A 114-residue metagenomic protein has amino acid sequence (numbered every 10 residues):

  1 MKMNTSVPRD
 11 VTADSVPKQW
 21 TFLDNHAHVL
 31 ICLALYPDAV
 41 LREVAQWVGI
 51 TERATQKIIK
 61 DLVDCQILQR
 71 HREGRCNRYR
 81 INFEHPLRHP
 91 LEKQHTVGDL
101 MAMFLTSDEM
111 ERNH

Functional and structural regions predicted by a protein language model:
K2-D14, P86-H114: Amphipathic alpha-helical dimerization/coiled-coil segments that flank or bridge DNA-binding/regulatory modules
S15-H26, V40, R72-H95: Short, cationic-aromatic polyanion-contact patches
W20, L33-Y36: Short helix-capping/hinge SLiMs at alpha-helix to coil transitions
A27-C32: Pre-recognition alpha-helix immediately N-terminal to the DNA-recognition helix within helix-turn-helix or winged-helix
E43-Q46, V63-D64: Alpha-helical residues within the helix-turn-helix
R53: Key DNA-contact positions within bacterial/archaeal DNA-binding proteins
I59-K60: Short, hydrophobic-biased segments on the C-terminal half of alpha helices that form "recognition helices"
V63-E73: A short, conserved structural fragment
